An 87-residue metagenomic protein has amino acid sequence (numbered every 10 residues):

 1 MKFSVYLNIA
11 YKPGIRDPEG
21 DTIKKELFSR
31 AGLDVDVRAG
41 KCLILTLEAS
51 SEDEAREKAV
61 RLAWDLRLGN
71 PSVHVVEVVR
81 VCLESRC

Functional and structural regions predicted by a protein language model:
M1-C87: Non-catalytic terminal accessory/regulatory regions of metabolic enzymes
